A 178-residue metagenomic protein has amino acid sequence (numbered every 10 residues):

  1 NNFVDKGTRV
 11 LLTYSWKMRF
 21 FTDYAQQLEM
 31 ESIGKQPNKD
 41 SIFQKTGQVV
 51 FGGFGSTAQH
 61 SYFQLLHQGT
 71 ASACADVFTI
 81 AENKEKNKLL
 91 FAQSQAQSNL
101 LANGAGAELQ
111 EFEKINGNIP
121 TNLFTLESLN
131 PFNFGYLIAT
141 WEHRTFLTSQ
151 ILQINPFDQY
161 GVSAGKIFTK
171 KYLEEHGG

Functional and structural regions predicted by a protein language model:
N1-G178: A SIS-like phosphosugar-recognition module
